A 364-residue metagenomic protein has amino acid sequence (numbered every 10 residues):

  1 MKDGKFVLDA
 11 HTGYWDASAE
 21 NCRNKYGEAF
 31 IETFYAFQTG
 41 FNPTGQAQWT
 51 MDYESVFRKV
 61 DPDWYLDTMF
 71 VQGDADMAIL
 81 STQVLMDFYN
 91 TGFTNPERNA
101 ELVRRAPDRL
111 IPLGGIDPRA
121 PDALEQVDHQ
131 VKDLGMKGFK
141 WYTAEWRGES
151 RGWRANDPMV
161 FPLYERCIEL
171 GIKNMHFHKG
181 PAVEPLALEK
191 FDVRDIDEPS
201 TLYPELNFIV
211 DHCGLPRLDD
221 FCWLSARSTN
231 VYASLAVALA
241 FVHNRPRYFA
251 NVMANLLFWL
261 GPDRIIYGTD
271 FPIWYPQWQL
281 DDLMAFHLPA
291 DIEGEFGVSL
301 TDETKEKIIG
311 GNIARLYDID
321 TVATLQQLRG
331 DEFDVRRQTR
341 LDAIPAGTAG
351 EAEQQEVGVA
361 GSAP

Functional and structural regions predicted by a protein language model:
M1-A10, D16-T68, M77, D128-H129 (+2 more regions): Mid-to-C-terminal alpha-helical segments outside catalytic/metal-binding sites
V7-A17, M175-K179, V210: Histidine-centered catalytic micro-motifs
H11, M69-F70, A78, P112 (+8 more regions): Divalent metal-coordination and catalytic microenvironments
G13-W15, Q83-D87, D117-A120, A144-G148 (+5 more regions): Short, solvent-exposed loop/turn segments at secondary-structure junctions
R23, K137-G138, G152-Y267, W274 (+4 more regions): Catalytic pocket-lining loop regions of alpha/beta-barrel enzymes, especially the amidohydrolase/enolase/GH5 lineages
R23-E28, P96-R98, Q130, V193 (+3 more regions): Glycine-rich, phosphate-binding/catalytic loops in enzymes
V60-D67, N95-N99, A123-Q126, V193-I196 (+2 more regions): Alpha-helical scaffolding within the catalytic cores of extracellular/periplasmic polymer-degrading hydrolases
D76-K190: Active-site gating/metal-coordination segments in enzymes
